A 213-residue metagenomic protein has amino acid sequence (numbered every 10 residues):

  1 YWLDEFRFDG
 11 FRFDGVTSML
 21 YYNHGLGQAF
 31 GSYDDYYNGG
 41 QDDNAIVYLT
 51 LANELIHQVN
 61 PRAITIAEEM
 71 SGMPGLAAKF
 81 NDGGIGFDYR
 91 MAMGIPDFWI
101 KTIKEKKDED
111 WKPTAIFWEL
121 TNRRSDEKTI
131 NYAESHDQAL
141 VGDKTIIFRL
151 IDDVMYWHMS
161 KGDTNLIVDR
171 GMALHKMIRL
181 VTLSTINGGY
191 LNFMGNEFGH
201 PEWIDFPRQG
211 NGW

Functional and structural regions predicted by a protein language model:
Y1-G15: Substrate-binding cleft of carbohydrate-active enzyme catalytic domains
R7-D9, H24-N211: Conserved alpha/beta catalytic core and glycan-binding cleft of carbohydrate-active enzymes
S18: Residues immediately C-terminal
